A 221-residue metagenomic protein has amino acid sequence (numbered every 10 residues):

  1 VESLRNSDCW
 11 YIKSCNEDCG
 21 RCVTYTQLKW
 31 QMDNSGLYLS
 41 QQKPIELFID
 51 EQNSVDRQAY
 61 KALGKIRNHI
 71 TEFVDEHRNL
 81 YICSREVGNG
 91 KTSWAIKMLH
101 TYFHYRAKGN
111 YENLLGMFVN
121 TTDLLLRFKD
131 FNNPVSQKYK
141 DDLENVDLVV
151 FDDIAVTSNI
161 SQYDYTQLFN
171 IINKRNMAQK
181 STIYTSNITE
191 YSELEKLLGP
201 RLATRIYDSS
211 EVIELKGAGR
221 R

Functional and structural regions predicted by a protein language model:
V1-N68, V212-I213, G217, R221: A short, basic N-terminal segment
D56-G64, C83-N89, L99-V146, S158 (+1 more regions): Short glycine-rich substrate-engagement loop in P-loop NTPases that contacts/grips substrate
G64, N68-T71, H100, N173: Surface-exposed alpha-helical segments enriched in charged/polar residues
F73-V74, K108-Y111, D141-E144, N173-Q179 (+1 more regions): Conserved catalytic network of the ASCE P-loop NTPase/AAA+ motor domain
V74-I96: Walker A/P-loop nucleotide-binding motif
L114-L115, N145-L148, A178-Y184: Loop/turn-to-beta-strand initiation segments
L124-F128, I154-R221: Replace "adjacent to P-loop NTPase cores in ATP/GTP-dependent enzymes" with "adjacent to NTP-binding cores
